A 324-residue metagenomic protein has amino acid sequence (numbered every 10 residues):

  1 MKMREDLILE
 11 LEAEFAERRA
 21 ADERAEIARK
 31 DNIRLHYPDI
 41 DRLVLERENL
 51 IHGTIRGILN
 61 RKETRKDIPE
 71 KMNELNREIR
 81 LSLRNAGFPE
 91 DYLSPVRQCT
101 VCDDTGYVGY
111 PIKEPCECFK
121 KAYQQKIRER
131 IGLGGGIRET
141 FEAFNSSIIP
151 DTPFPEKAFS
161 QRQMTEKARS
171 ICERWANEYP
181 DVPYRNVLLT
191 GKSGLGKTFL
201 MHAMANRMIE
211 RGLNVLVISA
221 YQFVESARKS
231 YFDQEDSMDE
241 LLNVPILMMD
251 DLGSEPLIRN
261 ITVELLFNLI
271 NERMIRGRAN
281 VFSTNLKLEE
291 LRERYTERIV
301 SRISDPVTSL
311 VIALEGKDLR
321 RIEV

Functional and structural regions predicted by a protein language model:
R84-E139: Interdomain "pre-motor" coupling segment immediately N-terminal to P-loop NTPase/helicase cores
C102, I137, F141-V187: Pre-Walker A (pre-P-loop) alpha-helix and adjacent loop at the N terminus of AAA/AAA+ ATPase modules, a conserved
P153-E166, Y184, I209-V244, N260: Short glycine-rich substrate-engagement loop in P-loop NTPases that contacts/grips substrate
E173-Y179, S226-L247, V263-E272, R298: Conserved alpha-helical scaffold flanking the Walker A/P-loop in AAA+ ATPase domains
D181-L200: Walker A/P-loop nucleotide-binding motif
F223-A227, P256-V324: Replace "adjacent to P-loop NTPase cores in ATP/GTP-dependent enzymes" with "adjacent to NTP-binding cores
D251-L252: Walker B catalytic acidic pair
